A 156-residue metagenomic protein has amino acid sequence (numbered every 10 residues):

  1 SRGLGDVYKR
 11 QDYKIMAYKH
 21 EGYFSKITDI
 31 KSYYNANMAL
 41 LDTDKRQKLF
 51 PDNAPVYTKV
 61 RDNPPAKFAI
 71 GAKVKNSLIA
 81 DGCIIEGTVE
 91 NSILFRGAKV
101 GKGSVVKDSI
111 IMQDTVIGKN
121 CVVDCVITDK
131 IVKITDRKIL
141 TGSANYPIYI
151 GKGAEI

Functional and structural regions predicted by a protein language model:
R2-I156: Left-handed beta-helix
